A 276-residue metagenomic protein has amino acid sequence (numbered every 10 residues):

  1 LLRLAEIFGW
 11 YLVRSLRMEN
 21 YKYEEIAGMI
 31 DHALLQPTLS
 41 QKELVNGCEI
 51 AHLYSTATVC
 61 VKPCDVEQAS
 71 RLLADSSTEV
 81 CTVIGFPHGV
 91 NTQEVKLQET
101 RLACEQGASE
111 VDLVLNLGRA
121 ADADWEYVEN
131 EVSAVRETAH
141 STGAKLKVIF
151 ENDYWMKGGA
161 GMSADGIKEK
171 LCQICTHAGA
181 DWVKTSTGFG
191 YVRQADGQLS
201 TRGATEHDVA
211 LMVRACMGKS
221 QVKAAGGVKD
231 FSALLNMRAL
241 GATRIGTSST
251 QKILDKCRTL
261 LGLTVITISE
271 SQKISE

Functional and structural regions predicted by a protein language model:
R3, R14-R17: Basic polycationic patches enriched in arginine
N20-Y54, V66-R71, T78, Q93-S220 (+1 more regions): Alpha/beta enzyme core
T58-V61, G246: Short, hydrophobic beta-strand segments that form beta-sheet elements in well-ordered domains
C64-Q68, G85-H88: Short active-site-proximal "capping" loops at secondary-structure junctions
S77-G85, T243-S248, V265-T267: Short hydrophobic/aromatic-enriched beta-strand-loop microsegments
P87-G89, G190-V192, Q251-D255: Short gly/pro/ser/thr-enriched loop/turn and capping motifs at secondary-structure boundaries
Q198, L234, R238-A239, T247-E276: C-terminal helical cap(s) of enzyme catalytic domains, especially alpha/beta-barrels
